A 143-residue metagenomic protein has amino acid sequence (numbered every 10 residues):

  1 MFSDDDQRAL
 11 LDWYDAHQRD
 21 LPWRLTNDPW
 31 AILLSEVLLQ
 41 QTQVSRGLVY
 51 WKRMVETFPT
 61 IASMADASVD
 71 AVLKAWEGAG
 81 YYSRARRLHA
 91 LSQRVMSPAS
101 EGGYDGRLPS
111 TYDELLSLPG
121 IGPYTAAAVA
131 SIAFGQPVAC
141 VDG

Functional and structural regions predicted by a protein language model:
F2-D4, R8-G143: Catalytic cores of DNA base-excision repair glycosylases
